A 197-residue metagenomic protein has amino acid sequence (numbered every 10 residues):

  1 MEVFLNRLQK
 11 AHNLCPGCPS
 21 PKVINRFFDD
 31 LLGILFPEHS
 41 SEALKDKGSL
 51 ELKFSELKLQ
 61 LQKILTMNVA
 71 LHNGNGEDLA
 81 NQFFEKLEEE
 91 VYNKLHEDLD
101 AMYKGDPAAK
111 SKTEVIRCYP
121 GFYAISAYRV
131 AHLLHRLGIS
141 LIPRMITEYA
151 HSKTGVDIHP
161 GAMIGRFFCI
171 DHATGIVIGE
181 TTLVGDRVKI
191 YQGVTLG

Functional and structural regions predicted by a protein language model:
M1-E148: Terminal amphipathic alpha-helical/low-complexity segments used for targeting or macromolecular assembly
A150-G197: Structural signal for interior beta-strand "rungs" in well-ordered beta-sheet cores of soluble enzyme domains
